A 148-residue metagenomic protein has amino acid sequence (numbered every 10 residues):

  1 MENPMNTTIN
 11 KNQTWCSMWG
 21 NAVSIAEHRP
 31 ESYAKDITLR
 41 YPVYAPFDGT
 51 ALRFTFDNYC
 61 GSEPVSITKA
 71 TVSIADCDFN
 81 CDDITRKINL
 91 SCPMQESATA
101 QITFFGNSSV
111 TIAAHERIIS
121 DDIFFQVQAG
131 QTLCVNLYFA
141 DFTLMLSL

Functional and structural regions predicted by a protein language model:
M1-L148: N-terminal secretory targeting modules
